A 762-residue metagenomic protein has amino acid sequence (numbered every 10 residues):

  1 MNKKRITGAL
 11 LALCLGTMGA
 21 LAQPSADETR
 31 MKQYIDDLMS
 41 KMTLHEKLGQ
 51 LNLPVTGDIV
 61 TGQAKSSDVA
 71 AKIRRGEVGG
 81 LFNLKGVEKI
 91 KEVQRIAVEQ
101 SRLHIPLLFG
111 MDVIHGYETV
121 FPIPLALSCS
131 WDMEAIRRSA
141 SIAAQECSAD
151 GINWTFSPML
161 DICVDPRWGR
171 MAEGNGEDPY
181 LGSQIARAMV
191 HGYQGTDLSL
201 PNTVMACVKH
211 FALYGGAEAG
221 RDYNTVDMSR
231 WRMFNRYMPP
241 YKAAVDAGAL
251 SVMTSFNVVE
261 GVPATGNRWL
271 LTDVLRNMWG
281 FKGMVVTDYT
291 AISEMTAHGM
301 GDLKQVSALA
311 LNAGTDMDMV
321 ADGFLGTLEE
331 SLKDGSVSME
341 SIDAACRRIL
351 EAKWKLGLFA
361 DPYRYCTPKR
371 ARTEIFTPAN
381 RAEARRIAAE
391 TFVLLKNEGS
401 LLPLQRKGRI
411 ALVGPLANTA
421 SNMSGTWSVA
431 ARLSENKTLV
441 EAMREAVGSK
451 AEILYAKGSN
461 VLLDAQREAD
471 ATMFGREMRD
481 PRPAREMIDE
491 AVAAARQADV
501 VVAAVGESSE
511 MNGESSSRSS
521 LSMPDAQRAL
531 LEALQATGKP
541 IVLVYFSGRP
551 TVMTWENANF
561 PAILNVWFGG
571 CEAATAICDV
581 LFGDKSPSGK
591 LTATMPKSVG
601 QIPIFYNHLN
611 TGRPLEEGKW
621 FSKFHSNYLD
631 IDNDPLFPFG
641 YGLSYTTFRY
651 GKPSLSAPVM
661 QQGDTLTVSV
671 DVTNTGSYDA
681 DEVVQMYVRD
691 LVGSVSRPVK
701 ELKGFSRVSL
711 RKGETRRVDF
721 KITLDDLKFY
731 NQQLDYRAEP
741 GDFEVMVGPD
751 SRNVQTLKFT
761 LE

Functional and structural regions predicted by a protein language model:
M1-A26: Bacterial Sec-dependent N-terminal signal peptides
L21-N731, R737-S751, T760: Glycoside hydrolase catalytic-domain context in secreted enzymes
